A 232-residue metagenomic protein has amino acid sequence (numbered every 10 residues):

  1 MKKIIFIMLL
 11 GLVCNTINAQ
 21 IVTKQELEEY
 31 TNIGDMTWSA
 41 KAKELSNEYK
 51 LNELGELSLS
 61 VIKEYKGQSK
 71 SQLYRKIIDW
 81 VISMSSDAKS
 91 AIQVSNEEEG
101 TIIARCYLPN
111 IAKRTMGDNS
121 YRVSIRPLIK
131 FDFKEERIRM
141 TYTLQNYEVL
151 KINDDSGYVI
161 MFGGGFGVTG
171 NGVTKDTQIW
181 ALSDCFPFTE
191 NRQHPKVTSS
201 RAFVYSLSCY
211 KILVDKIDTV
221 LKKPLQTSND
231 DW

Functional and structural regions predicted by a protein language model:
M1-Q25: Bacterial Sec-dependent N-terminal signal peptides
Q20-W232: Ser/Thr-rich, low-complexity intrinsically disordered terminal regions
